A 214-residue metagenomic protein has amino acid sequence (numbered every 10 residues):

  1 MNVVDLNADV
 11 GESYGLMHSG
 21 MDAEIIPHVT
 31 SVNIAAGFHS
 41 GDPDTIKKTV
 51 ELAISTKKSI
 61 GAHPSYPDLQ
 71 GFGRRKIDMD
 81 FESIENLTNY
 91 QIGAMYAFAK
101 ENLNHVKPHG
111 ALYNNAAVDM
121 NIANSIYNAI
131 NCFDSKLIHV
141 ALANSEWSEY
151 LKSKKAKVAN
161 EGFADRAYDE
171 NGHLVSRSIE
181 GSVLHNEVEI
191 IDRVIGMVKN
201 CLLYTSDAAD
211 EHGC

Functional and structural regions predicted by a protein language model:
V4-A8, V32-I34, I60-P64, H139 (+1 more regions): Hydrophobic faces of well-ordered beta-strands that scaffold small-molecule active sites in alpha/beta enzyme cores
Y14-I46: A short alpha/beta connector and helix-capping loop motif
E24-P27, T49-S59: Acidic (Asp/Glu)-rich catalytic clusters
A35, N115, K136-A143: Catalytic beta/alpha-barrel core
Q70-F98: Glycine/small-residue-rich loop that forms an oxyanion/phosphate-binding "nest" at active or ligand-binding sites
D119-S125: Charged helix-capping and loop-helix junction motifs
E146-Y150, K154-K199: Active-site rim beta-loop-alpha module in soluble metabolic enzymes
Y204-C214: Single conserved hydrophobic/aromatic residue that forms the stacking wall/gate of nucleotide- or nucleobase-binding
